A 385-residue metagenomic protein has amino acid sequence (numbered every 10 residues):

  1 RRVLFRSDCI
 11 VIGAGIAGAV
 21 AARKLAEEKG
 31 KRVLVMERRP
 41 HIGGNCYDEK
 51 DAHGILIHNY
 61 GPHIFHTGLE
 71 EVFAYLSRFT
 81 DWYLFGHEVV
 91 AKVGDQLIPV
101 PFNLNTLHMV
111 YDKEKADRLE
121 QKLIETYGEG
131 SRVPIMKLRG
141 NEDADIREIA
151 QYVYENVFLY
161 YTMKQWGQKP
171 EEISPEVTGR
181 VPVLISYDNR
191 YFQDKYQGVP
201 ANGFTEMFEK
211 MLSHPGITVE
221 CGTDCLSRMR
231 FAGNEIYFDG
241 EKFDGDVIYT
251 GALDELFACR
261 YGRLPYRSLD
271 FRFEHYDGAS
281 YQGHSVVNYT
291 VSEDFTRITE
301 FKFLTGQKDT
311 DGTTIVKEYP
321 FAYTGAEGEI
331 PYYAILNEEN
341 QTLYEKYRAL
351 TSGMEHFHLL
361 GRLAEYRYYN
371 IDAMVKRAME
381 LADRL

Functional and structural regions predicted by a protein language model:
R1-L4: Short, small-residue-biased leader/transition segments that mark boundaries at the very start of proteins
S7-V35: N-terminal Rossmann-like FAD-binding beta1-loop-alpha1 element of flavoenzymes
R23, E27, D48, S213 (+2 more regions): Short, well-ordered alpha-helices that flank and scaffold nucleotide-derived cofactor binding pockets
A26-A52: Glycine-rich FAD pyrophosphate-binding loop
E28, S227-L350: Mid-domain catalytic core of redox enzymes that form a hydrophobic substrate pocket/lid adjacent to a catalytic redox
H53-T126: Dinucleotide-binding Rossmann-like beta1-alpha1 core, especially the glycine-rich loop that anchors the ADP
G94-G245: Active-site/ligand-binding neighborhood in enzyme catalytic cores
I330-L385: C-terminal catalytic lobe of FAD-dependent flavoproteins
